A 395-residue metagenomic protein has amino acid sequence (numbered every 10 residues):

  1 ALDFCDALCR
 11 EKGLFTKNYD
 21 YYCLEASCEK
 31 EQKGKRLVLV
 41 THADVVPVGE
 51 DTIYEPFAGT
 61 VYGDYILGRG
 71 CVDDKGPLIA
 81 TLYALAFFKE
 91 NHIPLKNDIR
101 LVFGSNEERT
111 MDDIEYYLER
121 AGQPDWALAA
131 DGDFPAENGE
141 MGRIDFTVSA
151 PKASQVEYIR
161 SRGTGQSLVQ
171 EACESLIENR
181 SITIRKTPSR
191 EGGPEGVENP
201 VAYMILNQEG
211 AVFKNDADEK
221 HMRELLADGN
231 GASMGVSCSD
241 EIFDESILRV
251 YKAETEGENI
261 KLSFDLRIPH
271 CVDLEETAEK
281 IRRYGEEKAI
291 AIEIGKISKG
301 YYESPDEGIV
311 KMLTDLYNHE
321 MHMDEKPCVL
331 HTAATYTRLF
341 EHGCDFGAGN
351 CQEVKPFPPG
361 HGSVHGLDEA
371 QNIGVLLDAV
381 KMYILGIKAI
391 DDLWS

Functional and structural regions predicted by a protein language model:
A1-V38, H42-V48, K261-F264, V375-D378: N-terminal helical capping/dimerization or prosegment-like subdomains of hydrolases acting on amide or phosphate bonds
G34-F103, R109, P359-G362, G366-V375: Active-site metal-coordination/substrate-binding segment of hydrolases, especially metallo-dependent peptidases
D74-S149, S395: Acidic/histidine-rich catalytic neighborhood of metal-dependent amide-processing enzymes
Y83-E90, E174-I177, L385-K388: Short glycine/serine- and small hydrophobic-enriched flexible loop segments
K96-G104, E157, I184-K186, I294: Beta-strand segments within the central parallel beta-sheet cores of soluble alpha/beta enzyme folds
E115, E119-V272: Midchain, well-structured core segments that form catalytic/ion-binding scaffolds
V212-R249, E254-G257, S263, R267-E276 (+1 more regions): An extended, acidic, His-containing surface patch that forms the Zn2+-binding/catalytic region of metallohydrolases
